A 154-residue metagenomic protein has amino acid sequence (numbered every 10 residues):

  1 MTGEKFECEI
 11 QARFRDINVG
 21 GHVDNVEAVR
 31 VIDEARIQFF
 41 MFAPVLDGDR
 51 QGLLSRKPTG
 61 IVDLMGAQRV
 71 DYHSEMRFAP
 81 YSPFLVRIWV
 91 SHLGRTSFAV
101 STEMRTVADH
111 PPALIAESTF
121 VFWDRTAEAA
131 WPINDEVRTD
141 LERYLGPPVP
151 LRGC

Functional and structural regions predicted by a protein language model:
M1-L85, S91-C154: Terminal targeting signals and extreme-terminal segments of soluble enzymes
